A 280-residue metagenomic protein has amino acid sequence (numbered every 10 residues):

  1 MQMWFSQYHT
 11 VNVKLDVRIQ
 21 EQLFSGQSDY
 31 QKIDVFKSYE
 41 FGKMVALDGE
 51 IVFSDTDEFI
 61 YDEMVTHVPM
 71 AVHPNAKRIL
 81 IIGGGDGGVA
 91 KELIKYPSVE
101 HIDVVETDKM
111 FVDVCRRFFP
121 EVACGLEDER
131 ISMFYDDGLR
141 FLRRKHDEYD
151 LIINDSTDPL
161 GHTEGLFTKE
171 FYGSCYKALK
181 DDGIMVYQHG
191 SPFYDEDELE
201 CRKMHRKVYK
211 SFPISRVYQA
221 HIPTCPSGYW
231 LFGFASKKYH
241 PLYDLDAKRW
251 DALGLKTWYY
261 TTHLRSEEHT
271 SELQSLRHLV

Functional and structural regions predicted by a protein language model:
M1-D34, S227-S271: SAM/dcSAM-binding transferase cores
M1-E63, H67-P69, K95: Rossmann-like AdoMet
Q2-W4, S28, F53-D182, Y194-C201: The AdoMet/dcAdoMet-binding core of the Class I SAM-like
G125, M185, S215-R216: Short, structured loop/turn "capping" segments at alpha-beta junctions
S156, H189, Q274: Glycine-rich, N-terminal phosphate-binding loop of Rossmann-like dinucleotide-binding domains
Y172-G173, E198-H221, G233: Conserved Class I S-adenosyl-L-methionine
D182-H189: Conserved beta-strand signature within the Rossmann-like core of class I S-adenosyl-L-methionine
E268-V280: Single conserved hydrophobic/aromatic residue that forms the stacking wall/gate of nucleotide- or nucleobase-binding
